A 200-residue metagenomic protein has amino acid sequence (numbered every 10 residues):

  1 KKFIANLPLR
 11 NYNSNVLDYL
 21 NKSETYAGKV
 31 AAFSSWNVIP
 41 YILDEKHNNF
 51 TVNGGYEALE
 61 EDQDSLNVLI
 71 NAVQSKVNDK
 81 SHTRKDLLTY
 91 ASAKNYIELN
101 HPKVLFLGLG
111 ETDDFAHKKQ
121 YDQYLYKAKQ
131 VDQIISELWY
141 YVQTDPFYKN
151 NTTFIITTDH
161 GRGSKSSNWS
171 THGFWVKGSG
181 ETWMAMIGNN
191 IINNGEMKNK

Functional and structural regions predicted by a protein language model:
K1, F174-K200: Substrate-binding rim/cap in mid-to-C-terminal beta-strand-loop elements of soluble/periplasmic
K1-L99: Active-site-proximal alpha/beta segments of enzymes that process anionic O-linked groups
N11-Y19, L88-S92, Q123-Y126, Q130-E137 (+3 more regions): Extracytoplasmic/secreted proteins, especially bacterial periplasmic and envelope-associated proteins
Y19-Y26, E98-P102, S136-F147: Sec-exported extracytoplasmic/periplasmic mature domains
K29-S34, K103-G108, T153-T157, W183-M186: Structural recognition of the beta-strand scaffold that forms the well-ordered cores of secreted hydrolase catalytic
W36-P40, E111-F115, D159-S164, N189-I192: Solvent-exposed loop/turn segments at secondary-structure junctions within structured extracellular/periplasmic domains
E45-H47, A91-Q133, E137: Active-site His/acidic residue clusters
V131-H172: Metal-dependent active-site segment of extracytoplasmic phospho-/sulfohydrolases and closely related
